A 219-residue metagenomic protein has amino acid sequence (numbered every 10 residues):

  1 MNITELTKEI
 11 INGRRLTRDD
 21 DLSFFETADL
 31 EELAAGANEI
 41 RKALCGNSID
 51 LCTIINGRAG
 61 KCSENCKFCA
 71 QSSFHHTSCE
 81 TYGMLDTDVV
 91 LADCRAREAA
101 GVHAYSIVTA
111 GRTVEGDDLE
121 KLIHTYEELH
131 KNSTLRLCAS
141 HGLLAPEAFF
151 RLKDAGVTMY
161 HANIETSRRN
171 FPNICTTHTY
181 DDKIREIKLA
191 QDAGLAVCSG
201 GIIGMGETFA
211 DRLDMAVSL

Functional and structural regions predicted by a protein language model:
M1-E31, A92, V217: Auxiliary Fe-S-binding modules of radical SAM enzymes
G13, A37, C66, A162 (+2 more regions): Conserved, mostly hydrophobic/aromatic
G13, T27, I40-A43, R97-A100 (+3 more regions): Change "in soluble alpha/beta enzymes" to "in soluble alpha/beta proteins
A28, G57, L143-L144: Short beta->alpha linker loops
A34-H75, Y82-S106: N-terminal pre-triad scaffold of radical SAM enzymes
F74-D93, R97-M205: Core AdoMet radical
G116, A210-L213: Short glycine/threonine-rich loop-to-helix capping motif typified by GTGT followed within a few residues by an Asp-Pro
G201, L213-L219: Oxyanion-binding "anion nests"
